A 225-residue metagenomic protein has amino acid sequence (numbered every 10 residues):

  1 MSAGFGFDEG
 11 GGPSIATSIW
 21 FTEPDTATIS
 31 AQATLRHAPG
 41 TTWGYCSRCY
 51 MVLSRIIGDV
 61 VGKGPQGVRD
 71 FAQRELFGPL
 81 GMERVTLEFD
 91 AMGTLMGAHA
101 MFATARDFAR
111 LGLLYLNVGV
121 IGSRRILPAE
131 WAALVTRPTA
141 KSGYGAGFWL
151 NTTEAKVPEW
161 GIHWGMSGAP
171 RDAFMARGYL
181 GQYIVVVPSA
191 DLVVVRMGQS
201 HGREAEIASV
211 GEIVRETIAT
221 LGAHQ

Functional and structural regions predicted by a protein language model:
M1-M82, A105-A109, L113-L114: Active-site-adjacent helix/loop patches that line small-molecule binding or acyl-intermediate pockets
F5-G6, Y50, M92-L95, Y115 (+5 more regions): Solvent-exposed loop/turn segments at secondary-structure junctions within structured extracellular/periplasmic domains
I29-S30, V135, T217: A generic structural signal for nonpolar/aromatic side chains embedded in well-ordered alpha-helices
H37-Y45, L95-F102, A176-R177, G202: Solvent-exposed loop and edge beta-strand segments that line ligand/cofactor-binding and catalytic clefts
C49-I57, H99-V120, Q182-G198: Active-site-proximal alpha-helical segments within enzyme catalytic domains
F71-T136: Active-site-proximal binding-pocket segments
M82-F89, T136-V193: Active-site Gly/Thr loop motif
A173-Q225: Structured C-terminal helix/loop/strand segments within mature extracytoplasmic catalytic/sensor domains
